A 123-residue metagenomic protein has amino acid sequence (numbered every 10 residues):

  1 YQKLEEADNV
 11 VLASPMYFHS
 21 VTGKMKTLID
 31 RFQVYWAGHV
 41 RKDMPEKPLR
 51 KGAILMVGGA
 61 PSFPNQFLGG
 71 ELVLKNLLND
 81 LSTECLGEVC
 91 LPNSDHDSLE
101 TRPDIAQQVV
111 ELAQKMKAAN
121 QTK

Functional and structural regions predicted by a protein language model:
Y1-K75: Helix-loop-strand module that forms the ligand-binding subsite of alpha/beta enzymes
P64, L68, L72-K123: Glycine-rich phosphate/pyrophosphate-binding loop and the adjoining helix
